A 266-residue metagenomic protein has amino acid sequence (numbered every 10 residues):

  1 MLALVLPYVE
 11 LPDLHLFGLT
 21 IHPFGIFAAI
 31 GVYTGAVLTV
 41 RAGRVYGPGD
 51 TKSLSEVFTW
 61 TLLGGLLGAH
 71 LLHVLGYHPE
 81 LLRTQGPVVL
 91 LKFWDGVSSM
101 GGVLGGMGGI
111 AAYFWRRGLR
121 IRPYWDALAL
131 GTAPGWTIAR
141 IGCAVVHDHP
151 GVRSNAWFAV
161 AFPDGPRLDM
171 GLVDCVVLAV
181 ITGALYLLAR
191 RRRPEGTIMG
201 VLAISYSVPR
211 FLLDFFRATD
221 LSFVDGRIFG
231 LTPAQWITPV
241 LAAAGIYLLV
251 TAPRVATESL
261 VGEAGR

Functional and structural regions predicted by a protein language model:
M1-R266: A feature for loop-to-transmembrane-helix boundaries and adjacent hydrophobic helices in multi-pass integral membrane
